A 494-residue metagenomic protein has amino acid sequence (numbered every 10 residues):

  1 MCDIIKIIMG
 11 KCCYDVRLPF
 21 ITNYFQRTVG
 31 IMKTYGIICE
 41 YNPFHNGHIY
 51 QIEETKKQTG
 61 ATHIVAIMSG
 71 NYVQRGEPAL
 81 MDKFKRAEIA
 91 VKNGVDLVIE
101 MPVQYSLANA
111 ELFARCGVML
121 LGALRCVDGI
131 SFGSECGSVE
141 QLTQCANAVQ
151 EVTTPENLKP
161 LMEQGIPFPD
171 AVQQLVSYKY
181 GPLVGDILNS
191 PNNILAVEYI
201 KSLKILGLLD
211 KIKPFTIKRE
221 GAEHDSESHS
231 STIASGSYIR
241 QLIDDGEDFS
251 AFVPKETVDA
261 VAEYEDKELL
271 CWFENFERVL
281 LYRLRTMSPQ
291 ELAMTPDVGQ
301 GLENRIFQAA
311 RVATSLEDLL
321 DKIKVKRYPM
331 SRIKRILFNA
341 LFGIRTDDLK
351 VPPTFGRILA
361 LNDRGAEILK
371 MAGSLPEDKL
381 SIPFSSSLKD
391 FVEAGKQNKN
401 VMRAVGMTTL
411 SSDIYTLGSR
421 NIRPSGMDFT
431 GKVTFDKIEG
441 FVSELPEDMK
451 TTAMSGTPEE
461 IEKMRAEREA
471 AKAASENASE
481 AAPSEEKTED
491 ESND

Functional and structural regions predicted by a protein language model:
C2, C12-C13: Cysteine-centered motifs
C13-I31: Short, Lys/Arg-enriched N-terminal segments with co-localized hydrophobic residues within the first ~10-30 amino acids
M32-R86: N-terminal catalytic cores of NTP/NDP-binding nucleotidyl/phosphoryl-transfer enzymes
K56-K57, V91, G122-A123: Non-catalytic positions within long, well-ordered alpha-helices that form the structural scaffold/packing of enzyme
T59-A61, V95, C126-V127, L209: Short, high-confidence coil segments that cap the C-terminus of an alpha-helix and link into the following beta-strand
E88, K92-P102: A glycine-rich helix N-cap at a beta->alpha junction
E100-E462: Active-site cores that bind ATP or allylic diphosphates and position pyrophosphate for catalysis
E476-D494: Long, low-complexity, intrinsically disordered segments
